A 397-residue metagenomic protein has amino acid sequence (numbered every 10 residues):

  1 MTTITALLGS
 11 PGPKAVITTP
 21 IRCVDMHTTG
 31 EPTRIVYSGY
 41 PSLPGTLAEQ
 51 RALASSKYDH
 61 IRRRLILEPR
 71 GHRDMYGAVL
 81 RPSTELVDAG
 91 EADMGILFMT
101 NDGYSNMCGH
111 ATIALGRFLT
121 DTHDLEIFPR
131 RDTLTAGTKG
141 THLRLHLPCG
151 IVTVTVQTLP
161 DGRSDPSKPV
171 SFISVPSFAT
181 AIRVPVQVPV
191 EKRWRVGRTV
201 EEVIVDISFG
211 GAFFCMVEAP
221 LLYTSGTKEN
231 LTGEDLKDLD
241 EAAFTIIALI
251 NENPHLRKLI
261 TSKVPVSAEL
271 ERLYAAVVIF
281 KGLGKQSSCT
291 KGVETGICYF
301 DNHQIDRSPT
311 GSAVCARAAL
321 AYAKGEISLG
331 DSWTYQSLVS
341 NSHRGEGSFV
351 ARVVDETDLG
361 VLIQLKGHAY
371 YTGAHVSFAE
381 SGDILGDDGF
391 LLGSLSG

Functional and structural regions predicted by a protein language model:
T2-P185, P189-D206, C215-G397: A glycine-rich beta-to-alpha transition motif near the start of alpha/beta enzyme domains, typified by
G211: Glycine-rich ThDP/TPP pyrophosphate-binding loop and its adjacent helix/strand module within ThDP-dependent enzymes
